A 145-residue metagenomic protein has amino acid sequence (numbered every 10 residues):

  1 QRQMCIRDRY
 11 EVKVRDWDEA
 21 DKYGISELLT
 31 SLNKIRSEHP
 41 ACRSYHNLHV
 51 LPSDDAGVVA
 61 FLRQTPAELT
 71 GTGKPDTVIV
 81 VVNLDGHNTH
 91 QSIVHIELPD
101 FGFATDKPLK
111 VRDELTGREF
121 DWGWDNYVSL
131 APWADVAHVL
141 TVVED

Functional and structural regions predicted by a protein language model:
Q3, R7-D145: Carbohydrate-interacting/catalytic domains
